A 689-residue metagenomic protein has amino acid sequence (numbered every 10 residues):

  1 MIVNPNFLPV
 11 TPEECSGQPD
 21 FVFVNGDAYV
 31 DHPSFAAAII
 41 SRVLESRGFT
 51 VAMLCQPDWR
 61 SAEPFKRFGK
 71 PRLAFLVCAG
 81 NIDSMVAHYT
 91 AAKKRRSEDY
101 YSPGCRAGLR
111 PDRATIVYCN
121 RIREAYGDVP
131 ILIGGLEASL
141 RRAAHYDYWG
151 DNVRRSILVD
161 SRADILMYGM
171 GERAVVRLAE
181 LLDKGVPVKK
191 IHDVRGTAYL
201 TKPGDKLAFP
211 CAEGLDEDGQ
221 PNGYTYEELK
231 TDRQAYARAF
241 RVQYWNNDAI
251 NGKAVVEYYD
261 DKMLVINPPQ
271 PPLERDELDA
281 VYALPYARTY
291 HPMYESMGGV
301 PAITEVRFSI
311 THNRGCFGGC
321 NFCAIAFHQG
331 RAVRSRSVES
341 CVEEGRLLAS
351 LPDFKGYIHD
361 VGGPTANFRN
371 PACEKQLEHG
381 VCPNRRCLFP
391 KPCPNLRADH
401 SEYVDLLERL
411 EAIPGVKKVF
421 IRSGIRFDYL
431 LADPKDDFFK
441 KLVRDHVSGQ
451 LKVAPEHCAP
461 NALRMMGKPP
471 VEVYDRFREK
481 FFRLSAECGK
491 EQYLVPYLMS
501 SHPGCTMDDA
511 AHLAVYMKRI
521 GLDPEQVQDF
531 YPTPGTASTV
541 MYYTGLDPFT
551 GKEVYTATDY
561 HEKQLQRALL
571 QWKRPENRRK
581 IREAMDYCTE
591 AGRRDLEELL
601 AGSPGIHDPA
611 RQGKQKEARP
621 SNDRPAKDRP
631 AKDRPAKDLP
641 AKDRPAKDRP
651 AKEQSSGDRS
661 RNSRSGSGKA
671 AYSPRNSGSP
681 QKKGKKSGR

Functional and structural regions predicted by a protein language model:
M1-Q18, A28, Q234-S309: N-terminal [4Fe-4S]-dependent radical SAM core
P9-V10, A36, C55-Y259, I266-N267 (+1 more regions): Glycine-rich beta-alpha loop elements in corrinoid/cobalamin-binding modules across cobalamin-dependent enzymes
F21-N25, K66-R67, V194-T197, E295 (+6 more regions): Flexible, glycine-rich loop/tail regions that form catalytic "lids" or insertion modules at the edges of active sites
F23-G26, L54, D58-W59, F65 (+2 more regions): Conserved SAM/AdoMet-binding glycine-rich loop
V24-Y29, M297-A324, Y357: N-terminal pre-triad scaffold of radical SAM enzymes
R60, K189-D218, N222-N247, D261 (+8 more regions): Terminal amphipathic helices with adjacent charged low-complexity linkers/tails
D83-A92, L140-R142, E172-R177, K202-K206 (+7 more regions): Flexible glycine/acidic-rich beta-alpha junction loops that bind and position SAM and/or redox cofactors in anaerobic
A610-R689: Intrinsically disordered, Lys/Arg-rich low-complexity segments
